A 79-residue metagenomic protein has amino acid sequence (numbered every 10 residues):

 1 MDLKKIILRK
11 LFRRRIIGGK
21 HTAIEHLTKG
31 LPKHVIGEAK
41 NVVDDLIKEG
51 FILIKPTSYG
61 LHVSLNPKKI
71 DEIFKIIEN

Functional and structural regions predicted by a protein language model:
M1-I17, I77-N79: Short alpha-helical segments that sit at the start of domains
D2-I6, T22, N41: N-terminal amphipathic/basic helix or basic patch
I17-L31: Short acidic, hydrophobic short linear motifs in intrinsically disordered regions
L31, L65-P67: Short beta-strand-to-loop capping motifs
P32-K48: Short amphipathic alpha-helical interaction segments
I47-T57: A short, conserved structural fragment
Y59-L65: Minor-groove-contacting beta-hairpin "wing" of winged helix-turn-helix DNA-binding domains
K68-N79: Short, amphipathic alpha-helical interaction segments positioned at domain boundaries
